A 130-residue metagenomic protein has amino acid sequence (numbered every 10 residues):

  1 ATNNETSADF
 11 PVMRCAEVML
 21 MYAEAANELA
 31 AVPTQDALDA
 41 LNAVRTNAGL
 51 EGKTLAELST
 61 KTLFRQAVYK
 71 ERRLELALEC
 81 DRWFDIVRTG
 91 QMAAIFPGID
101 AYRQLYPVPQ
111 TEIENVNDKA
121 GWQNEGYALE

Functional and structural regions predicted by a protein language model:
A1-E130: Acidic/polar-rich alpha-helix caps and helix-coil junctions
